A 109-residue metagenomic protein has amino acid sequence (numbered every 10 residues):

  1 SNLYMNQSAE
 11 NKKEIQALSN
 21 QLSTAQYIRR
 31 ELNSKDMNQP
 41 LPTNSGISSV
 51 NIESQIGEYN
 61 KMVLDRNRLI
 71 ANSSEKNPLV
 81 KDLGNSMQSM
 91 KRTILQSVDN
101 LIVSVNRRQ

Functional and structural regions predicted by a protein language model:
S1-Q109: Polar/charged helix-initiation
